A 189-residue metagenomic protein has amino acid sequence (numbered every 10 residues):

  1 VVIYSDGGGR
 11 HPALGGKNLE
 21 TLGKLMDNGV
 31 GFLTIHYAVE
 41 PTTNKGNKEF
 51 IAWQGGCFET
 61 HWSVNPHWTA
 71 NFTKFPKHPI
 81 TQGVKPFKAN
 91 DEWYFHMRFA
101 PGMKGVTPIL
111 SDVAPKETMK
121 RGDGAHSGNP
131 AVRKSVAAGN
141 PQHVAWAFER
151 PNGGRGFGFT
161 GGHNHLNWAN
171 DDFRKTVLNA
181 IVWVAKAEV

Functional and structural regions predicted by a protein language model:
V1, D27-F32, K104-T107, N152-R155: Loop/turn elements at helix/coil->beta-strand transitions in domains of secreted/extracellular proteins
V2-G8, G161-G162, A185-E188: Cell-envelope and extracellular/periplasmic
G7-P86: A glycine-rich, often tryptophan-bearing local segment used as a flexible ligand/cofactor-contacting loop or short
G8, V39-P41, V113-K116, P151-G153 (+1 more regions): Short, solvent-exposed loop/turn segments at secondary-structure junctions
E59-N152: Catalytic beta-strand/loop cores that center a nucleophilic Ser/Cys/Thr and support acyl-enzyme chemistry
R150, G154, E188-V189: Long alpha-helical segments found as membrane-embedded helices
H165-D172: A short acidic/glycine-rich loop-to-helix N-cap element
F173-V184: Short amphipathic C-terminal alpha-helix that caps PH/PH-like domains
